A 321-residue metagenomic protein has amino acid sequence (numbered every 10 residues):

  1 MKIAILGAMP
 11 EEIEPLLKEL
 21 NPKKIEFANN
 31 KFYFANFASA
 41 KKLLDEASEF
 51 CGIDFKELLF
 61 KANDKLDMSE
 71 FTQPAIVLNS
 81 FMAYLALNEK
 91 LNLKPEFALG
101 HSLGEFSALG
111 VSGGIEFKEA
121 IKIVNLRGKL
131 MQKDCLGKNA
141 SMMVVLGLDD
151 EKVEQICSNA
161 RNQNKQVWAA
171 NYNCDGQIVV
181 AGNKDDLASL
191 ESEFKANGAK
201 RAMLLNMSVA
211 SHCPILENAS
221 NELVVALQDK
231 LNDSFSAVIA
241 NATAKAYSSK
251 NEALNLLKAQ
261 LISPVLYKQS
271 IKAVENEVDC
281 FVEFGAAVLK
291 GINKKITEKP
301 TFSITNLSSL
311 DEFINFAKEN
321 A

Functional and structural regions predicted by a protein language model:
M1-K42: Accessory terminal and edge-of-domain segments that mediate assembly/interaction and cofactor placement around
I5, K42, A47, S80 (+7 more regions): Conserved small-residue
E12-I25, S112-L126, N159-A160, I296-P300: A glycine- and small-aliphatic-rich helix-loop capping segment at beta-alpha/alpha-beta transitions that lines
K18, A40-L99, V180: Helix-rich "cap/lid" substructures immediately adjacent to catalytic or cofactor-binding pockets
K24-A28, A202-L205, K299-L307: Short hydrophobic/aromatic-enriched beta-strand-loop microsegments
Q73-V144: Gly/Ser-rich oxyanion-binding loop with an adjacent helix/lid that shapes the negatively charged ligand pocket
M82-L85, E89-L91, P95-A98, A259-A321: Flexible, low-complexity segments
G113-Q260: Alpha/beta catalytic cores of group-transfer enzymes, especially the acyltransferase/condensing modules of polyketide
